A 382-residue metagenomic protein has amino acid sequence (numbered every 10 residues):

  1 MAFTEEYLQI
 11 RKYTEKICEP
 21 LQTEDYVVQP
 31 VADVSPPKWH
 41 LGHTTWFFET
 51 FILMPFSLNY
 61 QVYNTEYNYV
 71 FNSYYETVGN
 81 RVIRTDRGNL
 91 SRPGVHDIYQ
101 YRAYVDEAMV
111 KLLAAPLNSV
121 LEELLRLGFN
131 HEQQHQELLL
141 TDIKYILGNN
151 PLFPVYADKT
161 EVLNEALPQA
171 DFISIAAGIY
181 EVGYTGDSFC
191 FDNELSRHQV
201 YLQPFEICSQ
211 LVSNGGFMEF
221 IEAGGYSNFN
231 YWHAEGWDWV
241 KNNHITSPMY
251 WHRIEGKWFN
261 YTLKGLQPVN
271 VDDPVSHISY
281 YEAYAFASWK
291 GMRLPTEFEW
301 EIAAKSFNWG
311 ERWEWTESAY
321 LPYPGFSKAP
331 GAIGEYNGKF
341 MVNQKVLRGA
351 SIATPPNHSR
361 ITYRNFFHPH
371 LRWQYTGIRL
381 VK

Functional and structural regions predicted by a protein language model:
A2-E6, I10, T14-L21, D25-V28 (+4 more regions): Extended beta-strand/loop cores of jelly-roll/beta-sandwich
T185, E299-W300, W315-Y320: Histidine- and/or cysteine-centered catalytic micro-motif in compact active-site loops
L195-H198, E222-I245, N308-K382: Surface-exposed recognition segments
W300-S306: Beta-rich nucleic-acid/ligand-interaction surfaces
